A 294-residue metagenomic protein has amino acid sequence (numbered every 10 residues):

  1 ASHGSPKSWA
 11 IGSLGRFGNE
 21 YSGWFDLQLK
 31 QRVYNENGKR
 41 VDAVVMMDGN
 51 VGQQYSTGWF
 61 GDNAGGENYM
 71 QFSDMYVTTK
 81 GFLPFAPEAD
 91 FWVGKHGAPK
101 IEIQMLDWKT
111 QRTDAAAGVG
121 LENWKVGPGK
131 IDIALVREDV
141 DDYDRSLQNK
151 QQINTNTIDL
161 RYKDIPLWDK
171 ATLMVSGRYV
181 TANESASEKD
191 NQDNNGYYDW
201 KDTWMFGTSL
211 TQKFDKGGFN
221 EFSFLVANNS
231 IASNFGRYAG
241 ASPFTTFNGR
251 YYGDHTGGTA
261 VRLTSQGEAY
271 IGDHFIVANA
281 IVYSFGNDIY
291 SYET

Functional and structural regions predicted by a protein language model:
A1-A86, W124, K163-I165: Beta-barrel outer-membrane channel/assembly domains of diderm bacteria
S2-H3, V33, M47-Q53, K95-P99 (+5 more regions): Transmembrane beta-strands of outer-membrane beta-barrel pores
W9, N19-F25, N68-S73, Q111-A117 (+4 more regions): Residues that define the transmembrane beta-barrel architecture of outer-membrane proteins
L14-G18, S56-N68, Q104-T110, D144-Q151 (+3 more regions): Outer-membrane beta-barrel domain signature
F25-Q31, D74-T79, V119-N123, L160-D164 (+3 more regions): Residues on the lipid-exposed face of transmembrane beta-strands in outer-membrane beta-barrel proteins
K30-A43, F82-D90, W124-D132, K163-V175 (+3 more regions): Short loop/turn motifs that connect adjacent beta-strands in outer-membrane beta-barrel proteins
W108-T211: Aromatic- and glycine-enriched pocket-lining scaffold segments that form the walls of small-molecule binding clefts
W168-A182, N191-D193, Y197-T294: Detector for outer-membrane/organellar transmembrane beta-barrel domains, recognizing the amphipathic beta-strand
